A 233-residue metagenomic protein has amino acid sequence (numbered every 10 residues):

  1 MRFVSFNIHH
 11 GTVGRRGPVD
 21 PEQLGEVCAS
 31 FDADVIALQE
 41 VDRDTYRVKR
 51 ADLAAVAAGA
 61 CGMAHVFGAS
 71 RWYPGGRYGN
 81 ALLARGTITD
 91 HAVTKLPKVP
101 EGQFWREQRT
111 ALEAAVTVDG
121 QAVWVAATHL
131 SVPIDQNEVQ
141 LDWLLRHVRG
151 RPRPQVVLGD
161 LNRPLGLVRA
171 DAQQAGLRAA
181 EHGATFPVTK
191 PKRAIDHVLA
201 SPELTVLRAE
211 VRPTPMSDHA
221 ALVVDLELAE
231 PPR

Functional and structural regions predicted by a protein language model:
M1-A60, W72-G76, D142-W143, L228-R233: N-terminal, active-site-proximal structural segment of metallo-dependent hydrolase catalytic domains
M1-V13, A92-T94, E113, A122-S131: Active-site-proximal beta-strand elements of phosphoester/diester hydrolases
S5, N80-L82, V93, A111-A115 (+3 more regions): Conserved hydrophobic/aromatic beta-strand scaffold that supports enzyme active sites
F6, Q39, T128, L158-D160: Active-site flanking residues adjacent to catalytic metal/cofactor-binding acidic residues
H10-V13, R43-K49, Y73-G75, P133-Q136 (+2 more regions): Active-site environment of divalent metal-dependent phosphoester hydrolases
R16-G17, E40-A122, E210-P213: Structured beta-strand-rich core segments of catalytic domains in phosphoester-bond hydrolases
D32, G62, R85-T87, P152 (+1 more regions): Residue-level detector of structured alpha->beta connecting loops
V99, A115-T117, I134, D142 (+2 more regions): Metal-dependent phosphoester-hydrolase catalytic domains
